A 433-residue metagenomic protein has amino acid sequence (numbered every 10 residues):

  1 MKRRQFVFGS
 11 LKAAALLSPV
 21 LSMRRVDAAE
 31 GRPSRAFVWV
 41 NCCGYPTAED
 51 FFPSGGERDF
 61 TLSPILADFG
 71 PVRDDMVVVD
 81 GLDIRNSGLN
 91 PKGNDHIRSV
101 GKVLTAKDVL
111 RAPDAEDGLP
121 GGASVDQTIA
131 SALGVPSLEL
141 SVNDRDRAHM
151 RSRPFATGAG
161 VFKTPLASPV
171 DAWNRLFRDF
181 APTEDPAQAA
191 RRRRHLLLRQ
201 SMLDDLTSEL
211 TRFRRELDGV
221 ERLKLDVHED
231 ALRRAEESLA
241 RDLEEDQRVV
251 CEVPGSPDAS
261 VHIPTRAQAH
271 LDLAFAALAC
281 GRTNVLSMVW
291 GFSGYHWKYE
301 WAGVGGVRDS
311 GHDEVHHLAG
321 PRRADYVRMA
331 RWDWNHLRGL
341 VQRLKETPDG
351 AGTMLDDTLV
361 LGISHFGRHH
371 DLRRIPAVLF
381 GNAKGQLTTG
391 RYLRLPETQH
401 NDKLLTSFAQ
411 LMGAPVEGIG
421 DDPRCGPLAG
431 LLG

Functional and structural regions predicted by a protein language model:
M1-G433: Ligand-binding pockets and gating/stacking loops
